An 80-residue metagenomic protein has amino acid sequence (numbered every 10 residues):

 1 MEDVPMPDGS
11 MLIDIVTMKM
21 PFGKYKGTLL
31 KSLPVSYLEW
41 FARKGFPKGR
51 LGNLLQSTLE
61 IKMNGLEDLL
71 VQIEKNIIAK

Functional and structural regions predicted by a protein language model:
M1-K80: DEDD superfamily 3′-5′ metal-dependent exonuclease/proofreading module
